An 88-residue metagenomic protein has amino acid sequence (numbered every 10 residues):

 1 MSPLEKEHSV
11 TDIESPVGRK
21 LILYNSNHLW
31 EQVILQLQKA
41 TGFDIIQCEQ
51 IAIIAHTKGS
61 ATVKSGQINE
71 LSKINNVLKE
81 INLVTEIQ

Functional and structural regions predicted by a protein language model:
M1-Q88: Terminal domain-initiation and capping elements
